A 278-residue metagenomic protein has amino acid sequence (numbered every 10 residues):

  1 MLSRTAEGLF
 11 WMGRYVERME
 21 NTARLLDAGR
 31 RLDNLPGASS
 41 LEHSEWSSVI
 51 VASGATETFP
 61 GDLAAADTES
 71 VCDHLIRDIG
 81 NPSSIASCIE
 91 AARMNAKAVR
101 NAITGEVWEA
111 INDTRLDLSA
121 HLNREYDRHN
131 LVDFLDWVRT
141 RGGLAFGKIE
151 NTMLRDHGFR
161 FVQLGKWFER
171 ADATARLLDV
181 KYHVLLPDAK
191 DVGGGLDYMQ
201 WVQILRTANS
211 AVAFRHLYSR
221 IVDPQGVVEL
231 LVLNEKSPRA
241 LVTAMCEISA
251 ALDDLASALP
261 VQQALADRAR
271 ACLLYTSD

Functional and structural regions predicted by a protein language model:
M1-S277: Alpha-helical transmembrane segments and their helix-helix packing motifs
